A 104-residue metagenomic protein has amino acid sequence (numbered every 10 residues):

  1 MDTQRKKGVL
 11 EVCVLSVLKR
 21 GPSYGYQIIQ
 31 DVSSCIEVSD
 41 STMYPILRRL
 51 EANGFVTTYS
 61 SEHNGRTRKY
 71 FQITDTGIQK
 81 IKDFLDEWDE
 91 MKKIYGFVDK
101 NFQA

Functional and structural regions predicted by a protein language model:
M1-T3, Y59-S60: Short beta-strand/turn micro-motifs at beta-sheet edges
D2-Y44: N-terminal helix-turn-helix DNA-binding core of bacterial DNA-binding proteins
P22, I36, E51-G54, K92: Short amphipathic alpha-helical segments enriched in hydrophobics
L47-R49: Short, hydrophobic-biased segments on the C-terminal half of alpha helices that form "recognition helices"
N53-T67, Q72: Beta-hairpin "wing" of winged helix-turn-helix
K82-A104: Amphipathic alpha-helical dimerization/coiled-coil segments that flank or bridge DNA-binding/regulatory modules
